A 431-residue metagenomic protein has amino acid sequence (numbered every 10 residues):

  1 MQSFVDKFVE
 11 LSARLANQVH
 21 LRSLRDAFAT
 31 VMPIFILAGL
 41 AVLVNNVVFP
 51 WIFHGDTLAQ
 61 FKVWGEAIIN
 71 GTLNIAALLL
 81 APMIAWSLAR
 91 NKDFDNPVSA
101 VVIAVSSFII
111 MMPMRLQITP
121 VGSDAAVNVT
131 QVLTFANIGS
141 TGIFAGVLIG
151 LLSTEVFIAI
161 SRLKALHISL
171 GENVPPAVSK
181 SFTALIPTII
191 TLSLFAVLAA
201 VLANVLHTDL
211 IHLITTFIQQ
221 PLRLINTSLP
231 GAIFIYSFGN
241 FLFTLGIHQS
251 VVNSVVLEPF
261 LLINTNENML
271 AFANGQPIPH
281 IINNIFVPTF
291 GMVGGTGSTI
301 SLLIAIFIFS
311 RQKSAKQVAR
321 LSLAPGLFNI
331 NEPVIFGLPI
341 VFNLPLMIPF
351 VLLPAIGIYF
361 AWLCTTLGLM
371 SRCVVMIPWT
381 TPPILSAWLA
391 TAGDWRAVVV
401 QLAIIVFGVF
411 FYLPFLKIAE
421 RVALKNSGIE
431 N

Functional and structural regions predicted by a protein language model:
M1-L15, H54, L58, M269-I278 (+2 more regions): Transmembrane alpha-helical segments and their short flanking loops that form helix-hairpins/helix-helix interfaces
A13, N17-H167, V341: Early transmembrane hairpin of solute transport permeases
V19, A27, P33-F35, L40-E66 (+2 more regions): Helix-loop-helix hairpins and the membrane-proximal interhelical loops of multi-pass alpha-helical transport proteins
L37, A77, A81, A85 (+25 more regions): Alpha-helical transmembrane segments in multi-pass membrane proteins
V44, V48, I52-F53, T57 (+8 more regions): Membrane-interfacial segments
A67-L80, S140-A145, N226-L245, I278-S298 (+1 more regions): Hydrophobic alpha-helical transmembrane segments
L78-L88, V102, S106, N274-P345 (+1 more regions): Alpha-helical membrane segments and immediately flanking helix-loop junctions that form or couple to the substrate/ion
L116-L148, L152-P230: Membrane-interface helix-loop-helix junctions at boundaries between adjacent transmembrane segments
